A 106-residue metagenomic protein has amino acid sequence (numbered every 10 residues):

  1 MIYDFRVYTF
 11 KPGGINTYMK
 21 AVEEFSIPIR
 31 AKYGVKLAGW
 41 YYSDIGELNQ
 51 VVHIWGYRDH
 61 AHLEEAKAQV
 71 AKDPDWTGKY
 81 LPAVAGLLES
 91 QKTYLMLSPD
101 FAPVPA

Functional and structural regions predicted by a protein language model:
M1-F5, T9-G13, I45-G46, A61 (+2 more regions): Intrinsic disorder/low-complexity detector
I2-F10, E24, A31-S43: The feature marks the first
T9, I54-G56: Short hydrophobic/aromatic beta-strand micro-patches that form the beta-sheet surface supporting nucleotide- or nucleic
N16-A38, G56-L95: An amphipathic, aromatic/His-enriched active-site/gating alpha helix that lines ligand/cofactor pockets
E47-V51: A short, glycine/Asx- and small/polar-enriched loop/turn that sits immediately N-terminal to a beta-strand
